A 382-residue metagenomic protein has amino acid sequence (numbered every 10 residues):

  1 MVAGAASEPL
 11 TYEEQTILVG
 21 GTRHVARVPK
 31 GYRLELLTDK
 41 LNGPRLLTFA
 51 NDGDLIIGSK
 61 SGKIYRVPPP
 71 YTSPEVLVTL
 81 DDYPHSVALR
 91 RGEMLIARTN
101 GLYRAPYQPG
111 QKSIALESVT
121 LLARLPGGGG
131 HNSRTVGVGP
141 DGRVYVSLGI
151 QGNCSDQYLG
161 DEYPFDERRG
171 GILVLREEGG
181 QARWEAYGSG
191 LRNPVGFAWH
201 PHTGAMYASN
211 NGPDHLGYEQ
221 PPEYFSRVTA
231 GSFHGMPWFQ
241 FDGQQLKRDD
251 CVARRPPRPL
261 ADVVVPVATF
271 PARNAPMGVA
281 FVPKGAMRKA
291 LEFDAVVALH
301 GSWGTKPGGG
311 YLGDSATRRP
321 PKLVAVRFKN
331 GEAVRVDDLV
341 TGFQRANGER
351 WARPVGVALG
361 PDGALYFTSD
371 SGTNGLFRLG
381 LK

Functional and structural regions predicted by a protein language model:
V2-P29, S133, I150-Y163, E167-G170 (+7 more regions): Beta-propeller domain segments
L36-L41, V76-D81, L121-G128, E185-G190 (+2 more regions): Surface loop/turn motifs at the tips and blade-to-blade linkers of beta-strand repeat domains
L47, V87, V136, P194-F197 (+2 more regions): Hydrophobic core register within WD40 beta-propeller blades
F49-D52, L89-G92, V138-G142, H200-T203 (+2 more regions): Residue-level detector of Asp-centered blade-edge/turn motifs that repeat once per structural unit in beta-propeller
D52-Y71, G331: Beta-propeller domains
D54-G58, E93-I96, Y103, R143-S147 (+4 more regions): Conserved beta-propeller blade signature
I64-E93: Blade-loop segments of beta-propeller domains
Y83-P84, N100-G139, S147, N153 (+1 more regions): Asp-box/WD-like beta-propeller blade repeats and closely related beta-sheet repeat scaffolds
